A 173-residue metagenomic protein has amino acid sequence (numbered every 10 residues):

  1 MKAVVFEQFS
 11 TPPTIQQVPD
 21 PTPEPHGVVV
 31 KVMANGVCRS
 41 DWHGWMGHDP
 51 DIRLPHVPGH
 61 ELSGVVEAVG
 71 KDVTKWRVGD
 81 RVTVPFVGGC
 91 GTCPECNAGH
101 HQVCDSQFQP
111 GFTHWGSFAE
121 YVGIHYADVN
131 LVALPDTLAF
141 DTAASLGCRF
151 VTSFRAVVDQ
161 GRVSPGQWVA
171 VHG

Functional and structural regions predicted by a protein language model:
M1, D80, G166-W168: Nucleotide donor/acceptor-binding cores
V5-E7, M46, V66, N97: Residue-level signal for short segments within beta-strands and strand-turn junctions of well-structured beta-sheet
T11-P19: Short glycine/threonine/proline-enriched tight-turn/helix- or strand-capping micro-motif at secondary-structure
T14, C38, V65, A170: Conserved Rossmann-like nucleotide-binding pocket used by diverse enzymes that bind dinucleotide cofactors
P21-N35, H48-P94, P135-D136: Glycine-rich beta-strand-centered segment in the early N-terminal region that forms part of a ligand/cofactor-binding
R39-M46: Cytochrome P450 core scaffold surrounding the K-helix E-X-X-R motif and the conserved "meander" helix-loop region
K75, C90-H172: NAD(P)H dinucleotide-binding glycine-rich loop of Rossmann-like/cofactor-binding domains, especially the beta1-alpha1
